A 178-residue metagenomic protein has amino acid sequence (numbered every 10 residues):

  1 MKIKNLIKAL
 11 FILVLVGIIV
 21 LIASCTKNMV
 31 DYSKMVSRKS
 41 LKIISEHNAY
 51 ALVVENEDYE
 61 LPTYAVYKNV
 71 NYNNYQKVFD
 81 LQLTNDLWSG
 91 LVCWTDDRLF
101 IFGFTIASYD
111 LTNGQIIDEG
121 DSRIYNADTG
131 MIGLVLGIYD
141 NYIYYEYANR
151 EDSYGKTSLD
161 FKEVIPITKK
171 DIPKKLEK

Functional and structural regions predicted by a protein language model:
M1-V36: Gram-positive cell-envelope targeting signals
F11, C25, A51-V53, Y67: Short stretches within intrinsically disordered, low-complexity N-terminal or propeptide regions
I12, P62, N85-D86: Generic hydrophobic alpha-helical membrane-segment signal
V16, Y50, S89, F102 (+5 more regions): Feature targets compositionally biased, intrinsically disordered low-complexity regions with long contiguous runs
T26-M35, L61-Q82, T105-A127, N149-K178: Surface-exposed loop/turn elements that mediate protein-protein interactions on large endomembrane-trafficking
M35-E46, T84-W94, Y125-D140, K175-K178: Repeated scaffold domains used in trafficking and secretory/extracellular systems, primarily beta-propellers
K42-E60, L91-F104, G133-N149: Short beta-strand elements that form the blades of beta-propeller/WD-repeat-like and other beta-sheet-rich scaffold
